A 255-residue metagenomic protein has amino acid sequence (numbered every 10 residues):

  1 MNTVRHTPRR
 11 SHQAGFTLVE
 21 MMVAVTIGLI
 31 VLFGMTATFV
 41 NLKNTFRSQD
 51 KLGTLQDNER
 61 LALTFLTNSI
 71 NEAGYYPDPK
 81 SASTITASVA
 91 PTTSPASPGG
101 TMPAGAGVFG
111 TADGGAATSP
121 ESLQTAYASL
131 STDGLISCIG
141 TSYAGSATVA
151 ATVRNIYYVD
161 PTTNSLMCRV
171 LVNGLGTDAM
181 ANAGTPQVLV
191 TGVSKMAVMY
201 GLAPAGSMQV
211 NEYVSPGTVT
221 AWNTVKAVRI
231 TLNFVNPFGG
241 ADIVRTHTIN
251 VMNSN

Functional and structural regions predicted by a protein language model:
N2-Y75: Aliphatic-rich helix starts adjacent to a transmembrane/signal segment
D50, T54, N58-A73, P77-A82 (+5 more regions): Short linear sequence signals and composition-biased patches located at protein termini or domain-edge surfaces
D133-I136, V153: N-terminal intrinsically disordered, cationic/polar leader segments that include organellar targeting peptides
Y143-V149: Short consensus segments that form the blades of beta-propeller domains, in both extracellular/periplasmic
A151-R154, V244: Short, surface-exposed coil-to-beta transition loops
V153-T162, V198: Broad, structure-driven detector of short, well-ordered beta-strand segments within folded domains
N164-V170: Short hydrophobic/aromatic-rich beta-strand segments that constitute the beta-sheet cores of beta-sandwich/beta-barrel
